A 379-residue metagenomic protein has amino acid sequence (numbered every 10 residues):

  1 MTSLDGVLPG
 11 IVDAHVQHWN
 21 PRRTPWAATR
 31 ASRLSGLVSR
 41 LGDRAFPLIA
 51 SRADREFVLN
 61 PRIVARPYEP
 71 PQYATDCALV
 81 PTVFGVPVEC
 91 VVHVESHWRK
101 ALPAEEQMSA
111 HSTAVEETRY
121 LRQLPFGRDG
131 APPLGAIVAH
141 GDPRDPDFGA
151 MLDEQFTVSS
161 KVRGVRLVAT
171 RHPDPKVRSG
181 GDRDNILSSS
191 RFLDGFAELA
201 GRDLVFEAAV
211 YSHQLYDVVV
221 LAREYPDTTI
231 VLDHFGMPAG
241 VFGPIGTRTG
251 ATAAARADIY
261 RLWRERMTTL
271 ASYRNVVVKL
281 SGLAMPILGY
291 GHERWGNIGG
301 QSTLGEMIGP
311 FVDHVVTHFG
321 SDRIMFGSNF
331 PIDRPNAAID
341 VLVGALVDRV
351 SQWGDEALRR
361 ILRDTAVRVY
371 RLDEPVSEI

Functional and structural regions predicted by a protein language model:
M1-A14, P21-T82, C90, D313-M325 (+1 more regions): Mid-to-C-terminal alpha-helical segments outside catalytic/metal-binding sites
M1-V7, P71-G85, D147-K161, Y216-D227 (+2 more regions): Short amphipathic alpha-helices and their capping/turn segments at secondary-structure boundaries
G10-D13, E89-H93, P132-V138, V162-R166 (+4 more regions): Structural preference for beta-strand elements that scaffold enzyme active sites
V16, A169, F235, N329-F330: Active-site metal-binding loops of divalent metal-dependent hydrolases
N20-Q72, V80, G85-V92, L102 (+5 more regions): Active-site gating loops and adjacent loop-to-helix segments of metal-dependent hydrolytic enzymes
L79-E89, L124-G135, D194-V205, R266-V276 (+2 more regions): A structural motif corresponding to the C-terminal end of an alpha-helix and its immediate exit/capping segment
R99-Q214, V220-R223, G236, T252-I259 (+1 more regions): Active-site gating/metal-coordination segments in enzymes
A239-G240, I245-I379: H/E-rich (His + Asp/Glu) clusters that bind or coordinate divalent metals
